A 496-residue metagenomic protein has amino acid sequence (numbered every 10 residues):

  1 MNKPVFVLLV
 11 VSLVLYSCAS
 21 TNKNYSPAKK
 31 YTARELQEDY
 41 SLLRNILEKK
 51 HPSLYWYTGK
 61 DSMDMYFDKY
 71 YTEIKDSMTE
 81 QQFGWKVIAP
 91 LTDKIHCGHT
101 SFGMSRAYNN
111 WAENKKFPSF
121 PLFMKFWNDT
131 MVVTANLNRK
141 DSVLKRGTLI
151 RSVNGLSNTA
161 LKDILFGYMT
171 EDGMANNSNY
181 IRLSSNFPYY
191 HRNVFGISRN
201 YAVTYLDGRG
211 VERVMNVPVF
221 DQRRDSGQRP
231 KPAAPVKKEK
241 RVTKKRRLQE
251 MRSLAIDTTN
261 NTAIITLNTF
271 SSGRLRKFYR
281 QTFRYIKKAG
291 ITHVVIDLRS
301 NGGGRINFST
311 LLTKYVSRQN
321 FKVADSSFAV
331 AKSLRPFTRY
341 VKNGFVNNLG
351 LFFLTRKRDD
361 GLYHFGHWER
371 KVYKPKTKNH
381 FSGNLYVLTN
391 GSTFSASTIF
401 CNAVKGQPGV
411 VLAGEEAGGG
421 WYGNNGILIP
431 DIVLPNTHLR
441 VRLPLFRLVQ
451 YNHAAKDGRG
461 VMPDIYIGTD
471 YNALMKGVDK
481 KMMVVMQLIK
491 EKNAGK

Functional and structural regions predicted by a protein language model:
M1-S26, L43: Bacterial Sec-dependent N-terminal signal peptides
K3-F6, V10-S12, A33, V346 (+1 more regions): Generic N-terminal initiation segments characterized by hydrophobic and/or small/turn-forming residues
L8, A33, Q81, L137 (+4 more regions): A generic helix-loop boundary/linker signal
Y16, A289, Q407: Residue-level signal for short amphipathic helical patches enriched in basic/charged and nearby hydrophobic residues
A19-V294, L298-F328, Y340, W421 (+5 more regions): Flexible, low-complexity junctional segments that flank or bridge functional domains
I306-L474: Conserved acidic, small-residue-rich alpha-beta core segments centered on
